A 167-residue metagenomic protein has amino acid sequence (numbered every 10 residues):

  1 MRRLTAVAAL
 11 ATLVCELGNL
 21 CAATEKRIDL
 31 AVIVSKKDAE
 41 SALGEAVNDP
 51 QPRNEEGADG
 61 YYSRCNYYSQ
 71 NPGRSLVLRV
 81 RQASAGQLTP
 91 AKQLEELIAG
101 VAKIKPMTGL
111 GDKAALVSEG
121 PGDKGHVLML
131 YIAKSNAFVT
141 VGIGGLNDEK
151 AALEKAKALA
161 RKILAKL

Functional and structural regions predicted by a protein language model:
M1-L4: Positively charged n-region of N-terminal signal peptides that target proteins for export
A6-V7, A83: General helical structural elements
V7-N19: Bacterial N-terminal signal peptides
A9-L10, G86, K162: Enrichment for repetitive, rod-forming helical segments
C21-N66, L153-L167: N-terminal "mature-domain start" segment
A22-K26, E40, G100-L167: A short, solvent-exposed beta-edge/loop patch
S41-G125: Short, solvent-exposed recognition patches
